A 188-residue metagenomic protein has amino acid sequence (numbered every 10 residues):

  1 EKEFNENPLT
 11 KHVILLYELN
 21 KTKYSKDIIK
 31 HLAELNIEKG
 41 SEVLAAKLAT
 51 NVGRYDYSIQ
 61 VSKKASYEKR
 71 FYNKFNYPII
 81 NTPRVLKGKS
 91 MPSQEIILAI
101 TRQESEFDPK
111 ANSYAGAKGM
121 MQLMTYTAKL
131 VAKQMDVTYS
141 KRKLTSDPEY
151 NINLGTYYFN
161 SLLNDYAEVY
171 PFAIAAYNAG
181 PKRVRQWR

Functional and structural regions predicted by a protein language model:
E1, H12, L19, Y24-R188: Catalytic glycan-binding domains that act on GlcNAc-containing polysaccharides
